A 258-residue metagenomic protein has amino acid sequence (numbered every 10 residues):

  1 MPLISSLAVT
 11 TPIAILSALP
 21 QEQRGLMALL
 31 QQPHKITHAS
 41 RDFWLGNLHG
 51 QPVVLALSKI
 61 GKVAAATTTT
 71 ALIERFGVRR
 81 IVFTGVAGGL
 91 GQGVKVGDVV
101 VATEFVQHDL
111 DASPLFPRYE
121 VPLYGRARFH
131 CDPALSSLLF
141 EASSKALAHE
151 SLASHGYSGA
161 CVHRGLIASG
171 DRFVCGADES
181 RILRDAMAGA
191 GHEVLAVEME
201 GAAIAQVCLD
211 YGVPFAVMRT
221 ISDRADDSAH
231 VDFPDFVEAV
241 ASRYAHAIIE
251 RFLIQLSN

Functional and structural regions predicted by a protein language model:
P2-T70, F76: N-terminal short beta-loop-beta anion/metal-coordinating cradle
A39-R41, I60, E104-Q107, I221-D223: Short, acidic/turn-prone active-site loops that include or flank metal/cofactor- and phosphate-binding residues
V54-K59, L166-A168, M218: Active-site-proximal beta-strand elements of phosphoester/diester hydrolases
V78-V82: Proline-aspartate-enriched helix->loop->beta-strand connector
L90-G191: Mid-sequence, gly/pro-rich, charge-dense loop/helix-turn segments that line enzyme active sites
G170-D226, H230: A C-terminal functional module that forms or caps the active site or interfaces directly with catalytic machinery
A225-N258: His/Asp/Glu-rich mid-to-C-terminal helical/loop segments that flank catalytic regions of hydrolases
